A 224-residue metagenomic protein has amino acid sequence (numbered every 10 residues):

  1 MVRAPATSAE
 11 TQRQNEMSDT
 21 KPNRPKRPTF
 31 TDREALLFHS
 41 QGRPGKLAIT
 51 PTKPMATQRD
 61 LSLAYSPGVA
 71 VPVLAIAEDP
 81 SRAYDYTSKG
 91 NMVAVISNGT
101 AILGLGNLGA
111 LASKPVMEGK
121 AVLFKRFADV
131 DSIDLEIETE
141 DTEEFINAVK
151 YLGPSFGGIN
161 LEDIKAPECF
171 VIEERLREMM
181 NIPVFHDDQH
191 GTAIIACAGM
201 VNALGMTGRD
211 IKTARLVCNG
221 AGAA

Functional and structural regions predicted by a protein language model:
R3-E16: Short, Lys/Arg-enriched N-terminal segments with co-localized hydrophobic residues within the first ~10-30 amino acids
S18-V184: N-terminal ligand-binding/catalytic initiation module
A56-Q58, G205, D210: General structural signal for secondary-structure boundaries
P80, M180, M200-T207: Structural motif corresponding to the C-terminal cap of alpha-helices
M92-G104, G109, A193-A196, T207-A224: Glycine-rich adenosine-cofactor-binding loop
A148-G153, A198-L204: Short, surface-exposed amphipathic charged segments that create phosphate/polyanion-binding patches used for binding
E162, P167, I182-Q189, T207-A214 (+1 more regions): Conserved structured catalytic cores and adjacent interaction surfaces of nucleotide-binding/hydrolyzing enzymes
H186-N202: A glycine-rich, Thr/Ser-enriched phosphate-binding loop motif common to dinucleotide/cofactor-binding enzymes
